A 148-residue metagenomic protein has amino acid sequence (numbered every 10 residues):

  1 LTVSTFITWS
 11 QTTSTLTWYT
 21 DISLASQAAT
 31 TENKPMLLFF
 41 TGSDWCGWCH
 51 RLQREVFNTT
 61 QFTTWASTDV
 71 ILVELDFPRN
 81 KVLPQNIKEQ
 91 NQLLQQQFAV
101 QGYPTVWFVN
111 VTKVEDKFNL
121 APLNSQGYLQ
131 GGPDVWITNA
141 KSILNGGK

Functional and structural regions predicted by a protein language model:
L1-T12: Bacterial Sec-dependent N-terminal signal peptides
L16-Y19, F62-E89: Thiol-based oxidoreductase modules, predominantly thioredoxin-like and allied folds used for disulfide exchange
W18-M36, A66: A short beta-strand-turn-helix
E32-C46: Short active-site neighborhood of thiol/selenol oxidoreductases, capturing the structured segment around
M36-F40, I71-E74, T105-F108: Structural recognition of the beta-strand scaffold that forms the well-ordered cores of secreted hydrolase catalytic
S43-G47, V56, F77-V82, Q101 (+1 more regions): Solvent-exposed loop/turn segments at secondary-structure junctions within structured extracellular/periplasmic domains
C49-W65: Typically the conserved alpha-helix immediately C-terminal to a functionally engaged Cys/Sec in thioredoxin-like
E55, L93-K148: Non-catalytic, surface beta->alpha helical segment in thiol-disulfide oxidoreductase systems
